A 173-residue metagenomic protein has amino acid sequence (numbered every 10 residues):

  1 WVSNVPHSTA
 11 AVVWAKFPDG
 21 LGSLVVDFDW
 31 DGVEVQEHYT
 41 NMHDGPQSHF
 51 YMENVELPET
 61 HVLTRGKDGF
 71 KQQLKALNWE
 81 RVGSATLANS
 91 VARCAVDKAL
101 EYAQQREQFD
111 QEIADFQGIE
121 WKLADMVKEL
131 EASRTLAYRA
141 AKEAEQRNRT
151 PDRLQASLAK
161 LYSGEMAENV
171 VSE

Functional and structural regions predicted by a protein language model:
W1-E34: A short core secondary-structure module
W1-V5, N41-M42, W79-G83: Glycine-rich phosphate/pyrophosphate-binding beta-alpha loops
V2, F28-E56: Flexible, small-/acidic-enriched active-site or ligand-binding loops
P6-T9, G20, D29, D44-Y51 (+5 more regions): A generic structural signal for well-ordered coil/turn residues at beta-strand boundaries that shape enzyme active-site
V26-W30, E59-T60, S90: Basic, amphipathic alpha-helical recognition segments used for DNA target recognition
V33-V35, M42, V62-L63, Q73 (+2 more regions): Short clusters of hydrophobic/aromatic residues that line enzyme substrate/ligand-binding pockets
S48-K75: A short, charged helix-loop
Y51-N54, K75-E173: Alpha-helical interface subdomain recognition
